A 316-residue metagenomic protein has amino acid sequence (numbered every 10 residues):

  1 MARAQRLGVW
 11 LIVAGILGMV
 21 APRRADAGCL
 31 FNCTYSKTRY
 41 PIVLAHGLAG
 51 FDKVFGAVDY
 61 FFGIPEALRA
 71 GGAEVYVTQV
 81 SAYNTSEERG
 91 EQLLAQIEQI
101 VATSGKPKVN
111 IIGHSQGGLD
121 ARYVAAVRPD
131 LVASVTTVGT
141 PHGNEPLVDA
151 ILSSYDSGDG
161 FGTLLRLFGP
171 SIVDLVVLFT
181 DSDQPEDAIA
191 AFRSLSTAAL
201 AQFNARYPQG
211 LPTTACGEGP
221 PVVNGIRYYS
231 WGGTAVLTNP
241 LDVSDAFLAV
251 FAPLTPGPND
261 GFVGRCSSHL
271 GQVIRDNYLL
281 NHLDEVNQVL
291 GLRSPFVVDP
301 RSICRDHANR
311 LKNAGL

Functional and structural regions predicted by a protein language model:
M1-W10: Bacterial N-terminal signal peptides that target proteins for export
W10-M19: Bacterial N-terminal signal peptides
A21-A27: Sec/Tat signal peptide C-region and signal peptidase I cleavage site
C33-V109, S157, F161-L164: Active-site catalytic motif of lipid deacylating hydrolases and related acyltransferases
H46, E91-A201, D260: Serine-dependent carboxylesterase/thioesterase catalytic core of lipase-like alpha/beta-hydrolase/SGNH enzymes
G47-F51, S81-T85, Q116-L119, T140-N144 (+1 more regions): Solvent-exposed loop/turn segments at secondary-structure junctions within structured extracellular/periplasmic domains
T180-N239: Serine-hydrolase catalytic core
T213-L316: C-terminal catalytic-base region of ester-bond hydrolases, centering on the histidine of the charge-relay
